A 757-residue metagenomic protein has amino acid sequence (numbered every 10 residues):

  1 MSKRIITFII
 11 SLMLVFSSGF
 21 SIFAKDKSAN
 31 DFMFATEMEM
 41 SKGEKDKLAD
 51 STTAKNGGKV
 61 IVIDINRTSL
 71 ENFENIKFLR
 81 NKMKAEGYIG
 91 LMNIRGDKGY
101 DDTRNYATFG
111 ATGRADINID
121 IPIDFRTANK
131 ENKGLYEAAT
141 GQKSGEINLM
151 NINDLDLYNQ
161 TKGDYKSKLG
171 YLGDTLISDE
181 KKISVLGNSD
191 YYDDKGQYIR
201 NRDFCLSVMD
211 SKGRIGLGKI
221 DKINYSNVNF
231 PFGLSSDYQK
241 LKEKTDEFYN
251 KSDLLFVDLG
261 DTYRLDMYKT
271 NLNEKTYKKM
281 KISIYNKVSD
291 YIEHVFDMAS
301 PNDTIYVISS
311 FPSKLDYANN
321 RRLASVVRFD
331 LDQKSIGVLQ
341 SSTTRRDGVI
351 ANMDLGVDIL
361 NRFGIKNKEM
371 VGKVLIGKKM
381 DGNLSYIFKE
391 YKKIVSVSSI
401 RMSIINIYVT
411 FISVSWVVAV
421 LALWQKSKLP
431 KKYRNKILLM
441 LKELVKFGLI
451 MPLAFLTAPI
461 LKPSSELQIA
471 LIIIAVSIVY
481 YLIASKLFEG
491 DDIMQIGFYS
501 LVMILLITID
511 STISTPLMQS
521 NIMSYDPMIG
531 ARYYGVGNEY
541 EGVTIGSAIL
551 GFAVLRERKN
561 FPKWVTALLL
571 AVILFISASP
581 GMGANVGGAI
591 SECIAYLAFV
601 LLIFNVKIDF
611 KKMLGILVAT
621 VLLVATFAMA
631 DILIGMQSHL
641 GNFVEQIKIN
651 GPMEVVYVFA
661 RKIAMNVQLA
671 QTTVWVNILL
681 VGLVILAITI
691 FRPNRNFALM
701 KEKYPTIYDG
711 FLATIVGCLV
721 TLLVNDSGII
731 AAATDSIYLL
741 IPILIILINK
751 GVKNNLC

Functional and structural regions predicted by a protein language model:
R4-F23: Sec-dependent N-terminal signal peptides of Gram-positive bacterial secreted proteins and lipoproteins
K25-I400: Soluble extramembrane regions of membrane proteins in the secretory/endomembrane system
I305, L569-I573, G588-T626: Hydrophobic alpha-helical segments of polytopic membrane proteins
Y386-M528, N538-L550: Core alpha-helical transmembrane segments of integral membrane proteins
S396-I405, S524-T544, G581, Q646-V676: Short aromatic-rich membrane-water interface segments that cap or initiate transmembrane helices in multi-pass membrane
I412-A419, L449, I472-D491, V536-E557 (+3 more regions): Hydrophobic cores of alpha-helical transmembrane segments in multi-pass inner/ER membrane proteins, independent
P459-E466, S577-G587, L723-I730: Membrane-interface helix caps and helix-loop-helix hairpins in membrane proteins
E489-F498, N560-V565, N605-A619, K703 (+1 more regions): Membrane-interfacial entry segments at the cytosolic side of transmembrane helices
